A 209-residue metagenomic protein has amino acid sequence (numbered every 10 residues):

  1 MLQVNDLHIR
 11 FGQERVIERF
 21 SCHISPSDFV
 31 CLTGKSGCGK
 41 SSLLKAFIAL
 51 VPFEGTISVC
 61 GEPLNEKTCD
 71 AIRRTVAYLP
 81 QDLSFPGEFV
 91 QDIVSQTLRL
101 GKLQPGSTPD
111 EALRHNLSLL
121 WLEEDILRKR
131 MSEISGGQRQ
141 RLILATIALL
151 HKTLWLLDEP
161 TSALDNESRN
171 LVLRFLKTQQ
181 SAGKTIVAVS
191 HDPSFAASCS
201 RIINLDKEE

Functional and structural regions predicted by a protein language model:
T33-K35: The feature captures the beta-strand-to-loop junction immediately N-terminal to the Walker
F47-I48: Helix-to-loop junction immediately C-terminal to a conserved catalytic motif
P52-L64, I72: Conserved ABC transporter NBD signature motif
D82, E88-P105: Q-loop/switch helix immediately C-terminal to the Walker
T108-I126: Conserved ABC ATPase "signature" region
R130-I134, Q138: Conserved ABC ATPase signature
W155-E159: Catalytic Walker B motif of ABC-type/P-loop ATPase nucleotide-binding domains
